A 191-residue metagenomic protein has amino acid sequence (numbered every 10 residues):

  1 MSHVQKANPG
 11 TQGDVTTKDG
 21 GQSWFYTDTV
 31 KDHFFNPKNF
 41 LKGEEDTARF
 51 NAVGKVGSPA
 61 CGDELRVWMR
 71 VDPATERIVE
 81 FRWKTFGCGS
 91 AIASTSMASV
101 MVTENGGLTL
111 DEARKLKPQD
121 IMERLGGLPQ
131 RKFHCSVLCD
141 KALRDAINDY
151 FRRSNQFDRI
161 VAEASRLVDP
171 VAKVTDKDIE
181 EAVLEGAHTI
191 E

Functional and structural regions predicted by a protein language model:
S2-P9, K18, A146-L167, L184: Intrinsic disorder at enzyme termini
Q5-R49: Extended low-complexity intrinsically disordered regions
N36-I78: Structured beta-strand/loop patches that form or line metal/cofactor-binding pockets in enzymes
K42-E44, L110, R131, R153-R159: Flexible, glycine/charged-enriched surface loops at secondary-structure junctions
A60-G62, R70-V137, I190: Active-site- and interface-proximal helix/loop "cap" or "latch" segments in soluble metabolic and energy-transducing
M101, L138-R153: Stable alpha-helical structural segments in soluble proteins, enriched in small hydrophobic residues
E163-D169, K173-E191: Compact, charge-rich alpha-helical regulatory domains located at protein termini
